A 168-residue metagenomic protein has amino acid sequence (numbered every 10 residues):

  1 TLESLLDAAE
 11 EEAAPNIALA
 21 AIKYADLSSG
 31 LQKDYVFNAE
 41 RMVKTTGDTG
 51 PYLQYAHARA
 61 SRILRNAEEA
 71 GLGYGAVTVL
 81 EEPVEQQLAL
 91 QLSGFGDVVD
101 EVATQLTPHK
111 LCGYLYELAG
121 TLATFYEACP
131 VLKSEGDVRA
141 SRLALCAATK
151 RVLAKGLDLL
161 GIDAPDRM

Functional and structural regions predicted by a protein language model:
T1-M168: Non-catalytic interaction-recognition regions
